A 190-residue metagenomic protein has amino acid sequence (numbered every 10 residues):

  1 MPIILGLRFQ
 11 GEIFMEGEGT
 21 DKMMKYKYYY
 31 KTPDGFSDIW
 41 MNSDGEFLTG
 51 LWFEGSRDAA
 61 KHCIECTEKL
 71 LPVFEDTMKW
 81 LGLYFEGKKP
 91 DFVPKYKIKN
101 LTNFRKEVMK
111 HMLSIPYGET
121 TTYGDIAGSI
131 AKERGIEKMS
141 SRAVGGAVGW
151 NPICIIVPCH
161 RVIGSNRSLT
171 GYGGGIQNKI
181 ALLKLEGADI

Functional and structural regions predicted by a protein language model:
L5, M15-R134, D189-I190: Basic nucleic-acid-binding alpha-helical/helix-turn surface characteristic of O6-alkylguanine DNA
F104-V108, S140, N178: N-terminal positioning helix adjacent to the helix-turn-helix/winged-helix DNA-binding module
E119, E137, I155: Flexible coil/turn residues that form the inter-helical turn or adjacent wing/linker of helix-turn-helix
A131-G145: Short, positively charged loop/turn segments that connect secondary-structure elements
V148, I156: Major-groove DNA-recognition helix of helix-turn-helix-type DNA-binding domains
C159: Short cysteine clusters
S165-I190: …primarily DNA-binding HTH/wHTH and HhH modules…
